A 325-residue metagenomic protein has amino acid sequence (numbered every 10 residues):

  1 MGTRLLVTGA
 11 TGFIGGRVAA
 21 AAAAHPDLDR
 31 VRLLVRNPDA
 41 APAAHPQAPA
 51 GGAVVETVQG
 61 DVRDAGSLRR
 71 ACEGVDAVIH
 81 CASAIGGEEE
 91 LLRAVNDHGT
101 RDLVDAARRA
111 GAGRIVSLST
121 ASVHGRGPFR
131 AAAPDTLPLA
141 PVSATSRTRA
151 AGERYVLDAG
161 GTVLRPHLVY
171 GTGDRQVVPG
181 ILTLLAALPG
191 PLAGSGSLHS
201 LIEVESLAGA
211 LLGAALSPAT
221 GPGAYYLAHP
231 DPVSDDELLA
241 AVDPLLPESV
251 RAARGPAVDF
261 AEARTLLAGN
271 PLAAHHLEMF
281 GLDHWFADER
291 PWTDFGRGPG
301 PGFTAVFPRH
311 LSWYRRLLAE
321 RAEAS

Functional and structural regions predicted by a protein language model:
L5-H25: N-terminal Rossmann NAD(P)H-binding glycine-rich loop of SDR-like oxidoreductase domains
T8, G171, A193-S197, Y225-V233 (+2 more regions): Glycine-rich Rossmann NAD(P)(H)-binding loop
G51-D102, A106, V123-H124: NAD(P)H-binding glycine-rich loop region in Rossmannoid oxidoreductase-like domains and their noncatalytic homologs
H98-A144: Conserved Rossmann-fold NAD(P)-dependent oxidoreductase catalytic core, especially the SDR/UDP-sugar
G127-V169, G190-L192: Catalytic helix-loop patch of NAD(P)-dependent Rossmann-fold dehydrogenases
R175-G180, A193-L216, P222-Y226: Substrate-positioning beta->alpha
A210-H275, P308, R315-S325: Mid/C-terminal beta-alpha module of Rossmann-like enzyme folds, strongest in SDR-family dehydrogenases/epimerases
